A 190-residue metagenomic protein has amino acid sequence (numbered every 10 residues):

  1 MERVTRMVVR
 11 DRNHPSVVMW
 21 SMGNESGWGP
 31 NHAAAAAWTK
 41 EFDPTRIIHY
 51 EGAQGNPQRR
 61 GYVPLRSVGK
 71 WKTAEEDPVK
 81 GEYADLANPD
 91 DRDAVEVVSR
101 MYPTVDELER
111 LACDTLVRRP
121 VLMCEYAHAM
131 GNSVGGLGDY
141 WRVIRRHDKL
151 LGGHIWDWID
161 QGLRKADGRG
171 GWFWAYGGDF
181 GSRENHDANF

Functional and structural regions predicted by a protein language model:
M1-N189: Substrate-binding/catalytic cleft of secreted carbohydrate-active enzymes, primarily glycoside hydrolases
